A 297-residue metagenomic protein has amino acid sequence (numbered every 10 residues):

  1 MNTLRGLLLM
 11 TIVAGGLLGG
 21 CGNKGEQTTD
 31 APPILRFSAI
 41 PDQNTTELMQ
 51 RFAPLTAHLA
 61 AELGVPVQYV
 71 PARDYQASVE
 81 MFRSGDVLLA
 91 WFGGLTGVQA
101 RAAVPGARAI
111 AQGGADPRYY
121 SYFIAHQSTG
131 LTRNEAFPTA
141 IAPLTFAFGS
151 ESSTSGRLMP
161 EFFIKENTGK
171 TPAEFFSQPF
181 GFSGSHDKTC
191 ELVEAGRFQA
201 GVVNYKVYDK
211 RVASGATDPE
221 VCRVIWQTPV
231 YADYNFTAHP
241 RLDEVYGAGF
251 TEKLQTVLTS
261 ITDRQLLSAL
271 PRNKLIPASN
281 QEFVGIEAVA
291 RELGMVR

Functional and structural regions predicted by a protein language model:
L17-G20: C-terminal motif of bacterial Sec signal peptides marking the signal peptidase cleavage site
P32-F52: Extracytoplasmic "Venus flytrap"
R36-P41, G113-F123, A216-Q255, S268-G285: Periplasmic-binding protein-like
A53-G64, A140, S155-F182, K210-T217 (+1 more regions): Ligand-binding cleft/hinge of the Venus flytrap
Y69-E80, G93-L95, P172-E191, A232: Short helix-initiation/N-cap motifs at beta->coil->alpha
W91-V104, K165-E166, L192-A195, Q199-P219: A ligand-binding cleft/hinge motif common to bilobed small-molecule-binding domains
G113-T168: A conserved helix-loop-strand patch within extracytoplasmic ligand-binding domains of the periplasmic binding
T145-E166, E252-R297: Ligand-binding clefts/hinges and TM-proximal coupling segments of bilobed small-molecule sensing domains
